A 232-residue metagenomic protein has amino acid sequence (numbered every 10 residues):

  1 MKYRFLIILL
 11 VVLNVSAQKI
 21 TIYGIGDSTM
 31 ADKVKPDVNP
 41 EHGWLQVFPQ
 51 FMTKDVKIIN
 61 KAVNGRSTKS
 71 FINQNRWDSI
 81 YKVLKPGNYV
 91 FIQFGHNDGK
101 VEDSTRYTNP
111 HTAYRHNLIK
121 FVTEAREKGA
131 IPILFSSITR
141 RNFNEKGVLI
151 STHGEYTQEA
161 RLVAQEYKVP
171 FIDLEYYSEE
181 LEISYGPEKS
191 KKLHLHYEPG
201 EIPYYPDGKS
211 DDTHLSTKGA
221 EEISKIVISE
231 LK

Functional and structural regions predicted by a protein language model:
M1-K19: Bacterial Sec-dependent N-terminal signal peptides
L9, G24, D207-K209: A generic, residue-level signal for flexible/boundary positions that often mark functional hotspots
L10-V11, F48, M52, L231: Hydrophobic, Leu/Ile/Phe/Ala-enriched alpha-helical segments that form helix-helix packing faces
A17-A62, D78-Y89: Serine-esterase "nucleophile elbow" of acetyl-processing enzymes
T29, Q46, G65-T68, V90 (+2 more regions): Short, flexible micro-motifs
A31-H42, A62-F71, K100-N109: Acidic/histidine-rich helix-loop elements that form or flank divalent-metal/phosphate-binding sites at the catalytic
V34, F48, S67, N75 (+1 more regions): Solvent-exposed, flexible loop/coil residues
N75-E221, K225-K232: Alpha-helical cap/lid subdomain in secreted, periplasmic, or secretory-pathway luminal O-acyl-processing enzymes
